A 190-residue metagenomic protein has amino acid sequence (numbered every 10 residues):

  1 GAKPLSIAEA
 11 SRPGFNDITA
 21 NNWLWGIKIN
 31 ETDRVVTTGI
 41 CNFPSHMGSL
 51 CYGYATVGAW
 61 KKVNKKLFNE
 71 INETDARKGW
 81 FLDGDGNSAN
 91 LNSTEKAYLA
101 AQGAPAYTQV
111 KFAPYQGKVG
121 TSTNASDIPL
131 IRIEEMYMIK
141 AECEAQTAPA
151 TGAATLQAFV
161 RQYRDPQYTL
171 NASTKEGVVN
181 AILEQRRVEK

Functional and structural regions predicted by a protein language model:
G1-N42, Y52-G58, N69-K190: Acidic/polar-rich alpha-helix caps and helix-coil junctions
K61: FAD-binding core of flavoproteins
